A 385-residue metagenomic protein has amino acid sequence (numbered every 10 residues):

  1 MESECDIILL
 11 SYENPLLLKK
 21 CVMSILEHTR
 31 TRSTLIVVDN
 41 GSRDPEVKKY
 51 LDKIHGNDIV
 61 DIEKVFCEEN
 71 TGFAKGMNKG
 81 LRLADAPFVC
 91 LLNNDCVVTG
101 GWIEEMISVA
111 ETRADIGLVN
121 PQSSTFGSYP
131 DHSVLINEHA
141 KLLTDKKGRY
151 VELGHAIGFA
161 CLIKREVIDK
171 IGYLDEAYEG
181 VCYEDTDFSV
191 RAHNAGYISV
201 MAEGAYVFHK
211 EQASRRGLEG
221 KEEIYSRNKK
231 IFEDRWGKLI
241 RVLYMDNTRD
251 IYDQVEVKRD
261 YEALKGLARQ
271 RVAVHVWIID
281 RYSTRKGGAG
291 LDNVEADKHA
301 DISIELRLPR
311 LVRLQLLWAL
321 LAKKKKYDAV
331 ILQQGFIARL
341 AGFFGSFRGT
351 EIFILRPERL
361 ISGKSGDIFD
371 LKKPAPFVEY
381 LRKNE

Functional and structural regions predicted by a protein language model:
C5-L17, C21, H28-T29, V38 (+2 more regions): A conserved hydrophobic helix/loop-capping motif in glycosyltransferases and polysaccharide synthases
M23-R32, G266-R269: Short, acidic, metal-binding catalytic loop of nucleotide-sugar glycosyltransferases
S24, D39-Y50, R281-T284: A conserved acidic beta->alpha catalytic loop
F66-A84, G148: Glycine-rich, basic loop-to-helix element that forms the pyrophosphate-binding segment of sugar-nucleotide handling
A74, T125-F126, L143-E166, G217: A recurrent flexible, glycine/aromatic-enriched loop bordering the glycosyltransferase active site that acts as
V89: Short aromatic/hydrophobic "clamp" motif used to bind/position activated sugar donors
V97-S133: Conserved donor NDP-sugar-binding/catalytic core segment of glycosyltransferases
E105, G154-G172, A177-Y206, E211: A short, conserved alpha-helix in the catalytic core of glycosyltransferases
